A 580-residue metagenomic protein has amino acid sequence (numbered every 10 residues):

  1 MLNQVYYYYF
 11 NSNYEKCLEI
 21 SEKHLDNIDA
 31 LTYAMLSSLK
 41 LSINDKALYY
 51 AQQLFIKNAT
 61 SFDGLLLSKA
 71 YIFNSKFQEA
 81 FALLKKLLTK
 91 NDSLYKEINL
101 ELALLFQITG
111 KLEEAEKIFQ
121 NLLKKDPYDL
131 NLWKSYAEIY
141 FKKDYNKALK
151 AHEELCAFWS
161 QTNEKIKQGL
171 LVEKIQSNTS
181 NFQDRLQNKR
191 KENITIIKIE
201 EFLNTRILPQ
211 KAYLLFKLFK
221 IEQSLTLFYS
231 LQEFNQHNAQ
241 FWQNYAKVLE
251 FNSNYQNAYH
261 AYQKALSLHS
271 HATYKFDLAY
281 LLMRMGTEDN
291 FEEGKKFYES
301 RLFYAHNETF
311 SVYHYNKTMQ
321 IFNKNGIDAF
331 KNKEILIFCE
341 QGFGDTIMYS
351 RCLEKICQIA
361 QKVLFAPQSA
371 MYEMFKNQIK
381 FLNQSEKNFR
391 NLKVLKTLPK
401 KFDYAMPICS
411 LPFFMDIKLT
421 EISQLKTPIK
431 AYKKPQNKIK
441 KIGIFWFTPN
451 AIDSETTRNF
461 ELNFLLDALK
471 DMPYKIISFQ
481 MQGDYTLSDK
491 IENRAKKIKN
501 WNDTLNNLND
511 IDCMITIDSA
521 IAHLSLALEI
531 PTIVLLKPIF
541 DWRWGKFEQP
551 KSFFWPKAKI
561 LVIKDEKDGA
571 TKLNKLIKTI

Functional and structural regions predicted by a protein language model:
M1-C513, D518-I580: Alpha-helical solenoid repeat scaffolds of the TPR/TPR-like class and their adjacent stem/linker regions that mediate
